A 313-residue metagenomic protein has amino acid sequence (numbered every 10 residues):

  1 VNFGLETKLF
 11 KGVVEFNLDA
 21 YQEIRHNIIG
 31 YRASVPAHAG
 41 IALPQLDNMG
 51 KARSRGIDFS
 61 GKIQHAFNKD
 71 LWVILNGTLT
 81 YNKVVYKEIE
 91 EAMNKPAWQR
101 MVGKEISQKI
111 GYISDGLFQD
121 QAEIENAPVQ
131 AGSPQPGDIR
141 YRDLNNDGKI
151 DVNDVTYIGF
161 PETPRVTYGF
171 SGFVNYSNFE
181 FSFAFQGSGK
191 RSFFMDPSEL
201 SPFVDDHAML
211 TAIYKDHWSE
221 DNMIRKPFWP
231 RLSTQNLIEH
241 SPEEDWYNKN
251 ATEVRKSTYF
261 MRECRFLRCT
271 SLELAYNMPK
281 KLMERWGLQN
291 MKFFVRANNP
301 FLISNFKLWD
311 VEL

Functional and structural regions predicted by a protein language model:
V1-S107, K256-L313: Extracellular/periplasmic, surface-exposed regions of secreted and cell-surface proteins
G4, N153-D154, T167-G169: Short, hydrophobic/aromatic alpha-helical segments in well-folded domains
E6, A131, S171: Short, surface-exposed charged micro-motifs
R25-H26, F160-E162, K190-S192, V311-L313: A short local loop/turn or secondary-structure capping micro-motif enriched for an aromatic residue
G30-V35, R142-I150, S241-A251: Active-site-adjacent bridging/hinge elements
G50-R53, Q64-E162, P197, P202-V204 (+2 more regions): Conserved small-residue
L79, P96, P161-D196: Glycine-rich, aromatic-lined ligand/substrate-binding cores of catalytic and carbohydrate-binding domains
K190-K292: Extracytoplasmic gating/loop element in the C-terminal half of outer-membrane beta-barrel translocons and assembly
